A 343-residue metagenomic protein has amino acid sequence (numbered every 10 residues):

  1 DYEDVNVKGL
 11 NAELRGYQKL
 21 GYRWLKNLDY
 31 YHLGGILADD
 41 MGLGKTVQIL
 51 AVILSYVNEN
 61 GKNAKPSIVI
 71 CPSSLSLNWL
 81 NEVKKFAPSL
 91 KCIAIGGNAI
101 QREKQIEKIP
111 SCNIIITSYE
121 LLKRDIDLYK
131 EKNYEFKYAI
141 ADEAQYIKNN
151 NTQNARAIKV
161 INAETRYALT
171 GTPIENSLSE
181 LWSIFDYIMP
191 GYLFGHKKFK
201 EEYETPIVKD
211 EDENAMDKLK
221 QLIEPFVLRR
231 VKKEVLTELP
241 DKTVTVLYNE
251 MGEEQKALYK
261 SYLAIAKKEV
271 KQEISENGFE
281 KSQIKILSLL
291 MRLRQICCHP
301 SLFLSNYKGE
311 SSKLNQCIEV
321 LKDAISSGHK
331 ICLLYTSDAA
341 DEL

Functional and structural regions predicted by a protein language model:
D1-E211, K220-S337: ASCE P-loop NTPase motor core, strongest for the SF2 helicase catalytic module
D338-L343: A short, hydrophobic C-terminal helix/tail in secreted or cell-surface proteins
